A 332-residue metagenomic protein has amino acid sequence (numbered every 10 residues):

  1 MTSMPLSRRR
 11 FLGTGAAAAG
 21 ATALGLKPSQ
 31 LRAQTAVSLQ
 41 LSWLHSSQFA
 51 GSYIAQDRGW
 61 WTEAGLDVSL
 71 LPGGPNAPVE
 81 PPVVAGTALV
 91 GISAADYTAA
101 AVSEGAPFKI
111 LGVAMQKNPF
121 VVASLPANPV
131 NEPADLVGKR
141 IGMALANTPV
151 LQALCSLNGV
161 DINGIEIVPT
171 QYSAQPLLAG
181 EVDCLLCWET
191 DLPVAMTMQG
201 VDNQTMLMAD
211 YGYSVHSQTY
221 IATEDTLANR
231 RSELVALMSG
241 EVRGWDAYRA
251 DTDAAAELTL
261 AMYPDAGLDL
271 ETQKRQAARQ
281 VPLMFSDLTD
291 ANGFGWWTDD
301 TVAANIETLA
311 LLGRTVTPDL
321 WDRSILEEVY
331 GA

Functional and structural regions predicted by a protein language model:
M1-L6: Secretory targeting signals
S7-R8, E132: Residues that mark the N-terminal boundary/hinge immediately upstream of a DNA-recognition element
R10-L31: N-terminal export signals
L31-A179, D183-C187, M206: Short, glycine-/small- and polar/acidic-enriched structural segments that line small-molecule recognition paths
S46, A77, L145, P149 (+4 more regions): Soluble non-cytosolic domains of exported or imported proteins
D96, Y172-P176, G180-D265: Pocket-lining segment of extracytoplasmic ligand-binding domains
R230-L312: Secondary-structure end/capping motifs
D299-A332: Conserved C-terminal helix/tail region of periplasmic/extracytoplasmic solute-binding proteins
